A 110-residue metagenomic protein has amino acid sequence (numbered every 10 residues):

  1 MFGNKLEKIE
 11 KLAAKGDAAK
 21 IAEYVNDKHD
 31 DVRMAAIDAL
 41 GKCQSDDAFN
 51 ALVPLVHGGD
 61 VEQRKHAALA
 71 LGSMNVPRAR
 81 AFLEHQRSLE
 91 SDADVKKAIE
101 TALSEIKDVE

Functional and structural regions predicted by a protein language model:
M1-F2, L6-E7, N26, H57: HEAT-repeat alpha-solenoid elements in large eukaryotic scaffold proteins
F2-K5, R33, R64, K96: Residue-level detector of extended alpha-helical repeat arrays and alpha-solenoid scaffolds
K5-K8, A36, A67, I99: Conserved hydrophobic register position within alpha-solenoid helical repeats
L12-N26, S45-H57, V76-S88, D108-E110: Amphipathic alpha-helical scaffolding segments comprising HEAT/armadillo-like alpha-solenoid repeats
K28-H29, G59-D60, S91-D92: Short inter-helical turns and helix N-cap capping residues of alpha-solenoid HEAT/ARM repeat scaffolds
V61-V76: Mid-chain, well-packed structural core segment of small domains
S88, A93-E110: Eukaryotic acidic, Ser/Thr-rich intrinsically disordered low-complexity regions
